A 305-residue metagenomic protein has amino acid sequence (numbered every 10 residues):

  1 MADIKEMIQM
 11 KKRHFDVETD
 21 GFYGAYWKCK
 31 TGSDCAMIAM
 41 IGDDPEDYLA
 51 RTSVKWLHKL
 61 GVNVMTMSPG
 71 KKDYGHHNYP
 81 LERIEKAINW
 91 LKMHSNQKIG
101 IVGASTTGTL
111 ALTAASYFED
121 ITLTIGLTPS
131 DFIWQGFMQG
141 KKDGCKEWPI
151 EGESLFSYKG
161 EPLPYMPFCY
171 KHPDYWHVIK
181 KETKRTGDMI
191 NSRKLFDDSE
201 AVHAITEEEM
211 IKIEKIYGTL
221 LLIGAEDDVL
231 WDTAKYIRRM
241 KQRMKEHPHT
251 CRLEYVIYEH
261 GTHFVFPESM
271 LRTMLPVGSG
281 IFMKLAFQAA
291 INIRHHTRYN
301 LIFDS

Functional and structural regions predicted by a protein language model:
M1-C35, L285: N-terminal cap/lid segment of alpha/beta-hydrolase-fold proteins
Y48-L49, V229-R239, F266: Conserved alpha/beta-hydrolase "acid-adjacent" motif
L49-M67: Short amphipathic alpha-helix adjacent to the substrate-entry channel of hydrolases
M67-G100: Catalytic nucleophile-loop/oxyanion-hole region of alpha/beta-hydrolase and closely related hydrolase-like folds
G108-E119, T124: Short glycine-enriched nucleophile-adjacent loop and the immediately C-terminal alpha-helix near the catalytic center
G126-I213: Accessory cap/linker subdomain of secreted extracellular hydrolases
I216, L222-G224, D228: Short beta-strand/loop motif that positions the catalytic acidic residue of the alpha/beta-hydrolase fold
R238, H247-S305: C-terminal catalytic histidine-bearing segment of alpha/beta-hydrolase fold enzymes
